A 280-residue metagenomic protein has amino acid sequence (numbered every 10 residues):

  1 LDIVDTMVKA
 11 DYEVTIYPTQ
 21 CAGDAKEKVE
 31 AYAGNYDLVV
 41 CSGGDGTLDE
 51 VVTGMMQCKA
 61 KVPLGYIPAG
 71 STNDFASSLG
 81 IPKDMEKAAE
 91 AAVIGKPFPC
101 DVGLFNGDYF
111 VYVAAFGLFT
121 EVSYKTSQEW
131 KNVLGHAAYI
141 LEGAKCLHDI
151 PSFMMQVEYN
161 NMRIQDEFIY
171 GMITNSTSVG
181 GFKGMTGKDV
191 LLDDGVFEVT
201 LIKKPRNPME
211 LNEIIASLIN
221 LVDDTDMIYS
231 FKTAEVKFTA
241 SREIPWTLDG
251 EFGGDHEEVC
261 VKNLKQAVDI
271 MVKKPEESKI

Functional and structural regions predicted by a protein language model:
L1, A10, Y17-T19, M56-I173: Catalytic core of DAGKc-family lipid kinases
L1-S42, G54, E277: ATP/NTP phosphate-donor binding region
A25, D45, G171: Short conserved active-site loop signatures built around small residues
T47-K59: Short Gly/Thr/Asp-enriched flexible loops that form oxyanion-binding sites at enzyme active sites
D108-E121, Q165-N175, V179-G180, E198-L201 (+3 more regions): Short hydrophobic-aromatic micro-motifs
W130-A137, S178-V179, G187-N207: Gly/Ser/Thr-rich active-site loops/lids in small-molecule metabolic enzymes that frequently grip phosphoryl groups
P151-F153, E167-I169, D193-E198, K232-V236: A generic structural signal for short beta-strands and their flanking turns/coil linkers
Y159, L191, L201-I280: ATP/nucleoside-binding phosphotransfer catalytic cores, i.e., glycine-rich phosphate-binding loops
